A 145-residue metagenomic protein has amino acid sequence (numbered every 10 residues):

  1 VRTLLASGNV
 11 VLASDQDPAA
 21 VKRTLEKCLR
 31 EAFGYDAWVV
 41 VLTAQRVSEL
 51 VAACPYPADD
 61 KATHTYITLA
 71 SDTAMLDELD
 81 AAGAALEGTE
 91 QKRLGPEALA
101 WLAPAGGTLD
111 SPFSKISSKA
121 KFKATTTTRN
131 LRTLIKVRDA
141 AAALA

Functional and structural regions predicted by a protein language model:
V1-S7, V11-A145: Surface-exposed, charge/polar-rich loops and edge strands
